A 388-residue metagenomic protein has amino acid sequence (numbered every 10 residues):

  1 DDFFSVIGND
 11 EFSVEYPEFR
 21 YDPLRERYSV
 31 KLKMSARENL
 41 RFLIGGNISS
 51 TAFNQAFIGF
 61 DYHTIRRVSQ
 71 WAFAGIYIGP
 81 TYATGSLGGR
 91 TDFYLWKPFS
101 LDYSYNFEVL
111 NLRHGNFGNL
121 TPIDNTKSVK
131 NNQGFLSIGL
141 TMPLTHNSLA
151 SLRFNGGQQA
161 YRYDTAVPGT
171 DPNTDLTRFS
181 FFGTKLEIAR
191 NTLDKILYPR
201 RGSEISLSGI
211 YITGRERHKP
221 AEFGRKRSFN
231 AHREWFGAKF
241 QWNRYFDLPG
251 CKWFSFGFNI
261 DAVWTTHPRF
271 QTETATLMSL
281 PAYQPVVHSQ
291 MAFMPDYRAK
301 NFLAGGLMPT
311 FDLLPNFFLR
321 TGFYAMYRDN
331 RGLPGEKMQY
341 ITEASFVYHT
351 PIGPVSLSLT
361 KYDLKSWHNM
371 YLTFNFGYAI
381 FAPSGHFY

Functional and structural regions predicted by a protein language model:
D1-F3, A238, T342: Generic structural signal for hydrophobic residues
D2-L193, L197, M278-V286, M294-G305 (+4 more regions): Gram-negative/organellar outer-membrane beta-barrel architecture
F42, D329-R331: A short, acidic/glycine-rich surface segment
N106-L110, N155-R162, S208-E216, D261-H267 (+1 more regions): Short glycine-rich beta-strand segments
F181-L314, L319, Y388: C-terminal outer-membrane beta-barrel translocator/porin domains of Gram-negative envelope proteins and their
G306-M308, R331, Q339-V347: Short glycine-rich, acidic/polar surface loops and turns
E343-T350, P354-S358: Active-site scaffold segments
